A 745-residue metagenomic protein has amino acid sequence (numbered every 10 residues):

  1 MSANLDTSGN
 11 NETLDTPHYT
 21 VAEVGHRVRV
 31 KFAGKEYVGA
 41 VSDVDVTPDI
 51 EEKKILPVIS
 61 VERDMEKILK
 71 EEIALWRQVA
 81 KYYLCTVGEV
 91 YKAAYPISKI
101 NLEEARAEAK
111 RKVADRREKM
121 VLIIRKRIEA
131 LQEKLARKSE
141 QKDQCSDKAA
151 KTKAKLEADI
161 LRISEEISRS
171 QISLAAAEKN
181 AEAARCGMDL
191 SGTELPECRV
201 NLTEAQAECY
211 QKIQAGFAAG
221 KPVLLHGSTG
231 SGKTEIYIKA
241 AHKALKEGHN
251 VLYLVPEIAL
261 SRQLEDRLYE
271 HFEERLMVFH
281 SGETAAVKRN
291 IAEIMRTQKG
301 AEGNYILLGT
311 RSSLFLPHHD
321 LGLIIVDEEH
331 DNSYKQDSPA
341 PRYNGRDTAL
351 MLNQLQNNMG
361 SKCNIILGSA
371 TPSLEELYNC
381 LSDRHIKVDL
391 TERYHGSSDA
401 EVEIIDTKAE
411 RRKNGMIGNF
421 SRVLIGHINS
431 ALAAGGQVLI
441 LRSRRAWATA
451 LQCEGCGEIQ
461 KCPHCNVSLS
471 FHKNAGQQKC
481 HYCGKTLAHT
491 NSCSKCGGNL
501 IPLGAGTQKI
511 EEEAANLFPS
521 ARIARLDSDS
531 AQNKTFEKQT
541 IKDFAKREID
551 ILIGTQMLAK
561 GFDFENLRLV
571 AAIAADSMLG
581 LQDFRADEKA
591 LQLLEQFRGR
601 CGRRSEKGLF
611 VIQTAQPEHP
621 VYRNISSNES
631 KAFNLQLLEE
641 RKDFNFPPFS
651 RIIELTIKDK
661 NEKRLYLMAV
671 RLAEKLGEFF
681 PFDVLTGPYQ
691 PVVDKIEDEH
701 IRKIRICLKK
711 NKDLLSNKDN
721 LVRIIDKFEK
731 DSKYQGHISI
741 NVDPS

Functional and structural regions predicted by a protein language model:
M1-S369, L381-S397, R671, F679 (+4 more regions): Accessory, non-ATPase domains that flank or precede helicase/AAA+ motor cores in DNA-metabolism machines
E12, Y37-G39, T449, K663 (+1 more regions): Short beta-strand segments
D43-D45, Y95, R442-R444, D527-S530 (+3 more regions): A general secondary-structure junction signal
R77-A80, I425, N429, E511 (+4 more regions): Generic solvent-exposed, charged/amphipathic alpha-helical segments that serve as macromolecular interface scaffolds
C198-R199, T203, A207, A219-Y305 (+2 more regions): Inter-lobe coupling/hinge segments of SF2-like helicase ATPases
V402-I404, L469, L500, V684-P688 (+1 more regions): Generic structural motif
Q437, E640-L721: Long, largely alpha-helical accessory region at the distal end of helicase-like NTP-driven motors
F518-A521, L676-V684, K730-Q735: Short secondary-structure junctions
